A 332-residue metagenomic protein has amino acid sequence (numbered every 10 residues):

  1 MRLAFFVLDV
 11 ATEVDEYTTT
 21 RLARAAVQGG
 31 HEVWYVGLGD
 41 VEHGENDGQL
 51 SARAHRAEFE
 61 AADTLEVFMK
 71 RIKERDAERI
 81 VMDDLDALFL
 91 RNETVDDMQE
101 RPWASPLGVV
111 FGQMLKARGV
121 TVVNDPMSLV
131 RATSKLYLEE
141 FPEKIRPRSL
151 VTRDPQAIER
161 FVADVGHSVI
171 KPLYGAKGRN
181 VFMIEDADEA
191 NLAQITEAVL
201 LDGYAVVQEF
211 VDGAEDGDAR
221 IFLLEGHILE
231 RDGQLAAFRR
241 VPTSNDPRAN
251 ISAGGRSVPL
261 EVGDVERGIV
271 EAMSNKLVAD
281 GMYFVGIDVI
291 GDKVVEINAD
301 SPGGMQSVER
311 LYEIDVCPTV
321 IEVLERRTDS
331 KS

Functional and structural regions predicted by a protein language model:
M1-A4: Extreme N-terminal starter segment of soluble prokaryotic enzymes
F6-V7, L260-S332: ATP-dependent carboxylate activation and anion-phosphoryl transfer catalytic cores that bind Mg-ATP to form
A11-Q28, V36-R148: Conserved N-proximal alpha/beta basic substrate-recognition cap immediately N-terminal to, or forming the N-lobe
T18-T20, Q156, A163-G166, K177-R267 (+2 more regions): Phosphate-binding site of ATP-dependent enzymes
Y35-V36, V122-D125, L150-T152, I170-K171 (+1 more regions): General beta-strand structural signal in soluble alpha/beta enzymes
P126-V130, R240-P242, I290-K293: Short glycine-enriched loops at secondary-structure junctions
E143-G166: Rossmann-like NAD(P)H-binding beta-loop-alpha module
S168-I170, A205-Q208, G281-G286: A short linear hydrophobic-aromatic micro-motif
